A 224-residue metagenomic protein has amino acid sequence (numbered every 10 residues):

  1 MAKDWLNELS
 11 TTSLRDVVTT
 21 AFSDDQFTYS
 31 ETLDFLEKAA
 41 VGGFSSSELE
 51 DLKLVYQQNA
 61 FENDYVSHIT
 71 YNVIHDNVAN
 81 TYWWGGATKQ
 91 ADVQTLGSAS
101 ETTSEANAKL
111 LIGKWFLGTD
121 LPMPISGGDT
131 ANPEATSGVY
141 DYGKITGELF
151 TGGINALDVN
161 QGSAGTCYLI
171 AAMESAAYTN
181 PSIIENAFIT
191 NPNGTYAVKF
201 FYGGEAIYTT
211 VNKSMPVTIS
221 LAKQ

Functional and structural regions predicted by a protein language model:
M1-Y29, D34-S47, L54, Q58-V73 (+1 more regions): Acidic, glycine-anchored loop motifs typical of Ca2+
F61, Y71-Q224: Structured alpha-helical subdomains that flank or immediately precede key functional sites
